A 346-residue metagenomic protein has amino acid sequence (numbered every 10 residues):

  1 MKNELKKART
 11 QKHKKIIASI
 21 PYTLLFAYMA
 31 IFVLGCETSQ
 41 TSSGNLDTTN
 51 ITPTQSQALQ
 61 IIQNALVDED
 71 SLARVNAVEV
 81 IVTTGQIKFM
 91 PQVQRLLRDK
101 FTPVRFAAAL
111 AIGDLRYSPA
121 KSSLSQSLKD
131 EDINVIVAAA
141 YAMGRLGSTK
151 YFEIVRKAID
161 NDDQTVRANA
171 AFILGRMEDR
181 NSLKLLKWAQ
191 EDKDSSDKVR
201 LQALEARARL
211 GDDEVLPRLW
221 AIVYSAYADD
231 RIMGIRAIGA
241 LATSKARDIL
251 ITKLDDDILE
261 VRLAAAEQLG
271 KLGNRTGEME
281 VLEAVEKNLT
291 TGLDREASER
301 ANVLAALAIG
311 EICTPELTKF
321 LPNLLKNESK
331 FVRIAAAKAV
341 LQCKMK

Functional and structural regions predicted by a protein language model:
E4-L24: Bacterial N-terminal signal peptides that target proteins for export
V33-G35: C-terminal motif of bacterial Sec signal peptides marking the signal peptidase cleavage site
E37-G44: Bacterial lipoprotein signal-peptidase II cleavage site
T38, T52-A65, Q86-R98, Y117-K129 (+7 more regions): Amphipathic alpha-helical scaffolding segments comprising HEAT/armadillo-like alpha-solenoid repeats
E69-D70, K100-F101, E131-D132, D162-D163 (+6 more regions): Short inter-helical turns and helix N-cap capping residues of alpha-solenoid HEAT/ARM repeat scaffolds
